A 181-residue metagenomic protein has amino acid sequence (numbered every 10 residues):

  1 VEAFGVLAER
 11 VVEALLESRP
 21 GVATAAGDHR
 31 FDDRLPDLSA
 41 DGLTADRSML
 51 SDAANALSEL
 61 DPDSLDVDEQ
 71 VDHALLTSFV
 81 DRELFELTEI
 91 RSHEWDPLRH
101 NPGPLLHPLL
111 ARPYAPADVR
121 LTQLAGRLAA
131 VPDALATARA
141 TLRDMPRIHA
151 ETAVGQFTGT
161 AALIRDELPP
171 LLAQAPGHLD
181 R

Functional and structural regions predicted by a protein language model:
V1-R181: N-terminal maturation segment of proteins
